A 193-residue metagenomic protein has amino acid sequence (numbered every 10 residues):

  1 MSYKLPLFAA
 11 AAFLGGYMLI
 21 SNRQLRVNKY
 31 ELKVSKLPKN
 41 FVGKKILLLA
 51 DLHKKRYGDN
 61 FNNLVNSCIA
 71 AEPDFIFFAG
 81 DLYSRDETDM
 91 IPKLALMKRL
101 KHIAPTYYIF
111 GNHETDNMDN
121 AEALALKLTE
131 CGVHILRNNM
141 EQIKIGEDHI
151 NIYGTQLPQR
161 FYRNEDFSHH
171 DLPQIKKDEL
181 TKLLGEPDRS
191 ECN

Functional and structural regions predicted by a protein language model:
M1-N40: N-terminal membrane-anchoring alpha-helices
V27, G43-K45, H149: Short, mixed charged/polar active-site loops that provide acid/base catalysis or chelate metal/phosphate cofactors
V27-K29, L49, I152: Hydrophobic residues on conserved beta-strands that form the core of alpha/beta folds
V27-V34, K93-A95, I135-M140: Alpha-helical scaffolding within the catalytic cores of extracellular/periplasmic polymer-degrading hydrolases
K33-L37, N63-A71, E141-K144: Short amphipathic alpha-helices and their capping/turn segments at secondary-structure boundaries
K36, K54, E114-N193: Conserved catalytic scaffold of divalent metal-dependent phosphoesterases
F41-V42, E72, H102, D148 (+1 more regions): Residue-level preference for short coil/turn positions at secondary-structure junctions
K44-H134: Membrane-embedded segments
